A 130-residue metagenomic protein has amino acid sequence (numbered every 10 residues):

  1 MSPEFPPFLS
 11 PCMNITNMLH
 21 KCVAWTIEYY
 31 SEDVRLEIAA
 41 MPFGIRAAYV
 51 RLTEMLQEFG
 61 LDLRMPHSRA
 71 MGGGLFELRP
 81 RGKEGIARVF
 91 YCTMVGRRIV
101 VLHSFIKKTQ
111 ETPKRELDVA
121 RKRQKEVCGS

Functional and structural regions predicted by a protein language model:
S2-I86, V95-R98, I106-S130: Basic, Lys/Arg-enriched alpha-helical interface segments
V89: Portal/gating segments that form or line small-molecule/metal binding sites
L102: ATP-dependent carboxylate-activation loops
